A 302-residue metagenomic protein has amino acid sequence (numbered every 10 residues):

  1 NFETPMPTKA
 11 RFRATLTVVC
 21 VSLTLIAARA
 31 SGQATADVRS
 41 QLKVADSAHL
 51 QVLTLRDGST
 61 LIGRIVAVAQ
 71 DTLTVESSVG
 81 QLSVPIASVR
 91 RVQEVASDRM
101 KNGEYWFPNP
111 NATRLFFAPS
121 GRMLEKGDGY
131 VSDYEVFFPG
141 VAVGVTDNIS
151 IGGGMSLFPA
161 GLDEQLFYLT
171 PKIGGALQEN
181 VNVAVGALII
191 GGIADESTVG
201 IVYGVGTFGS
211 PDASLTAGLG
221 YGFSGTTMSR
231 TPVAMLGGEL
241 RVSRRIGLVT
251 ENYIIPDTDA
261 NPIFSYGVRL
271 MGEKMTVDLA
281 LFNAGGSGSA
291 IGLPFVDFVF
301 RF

Functional and structural regions predicted by a protein language model:
N1-P5: Short, Lys/Arg-enriched N-terminal segments with co-localized hydrophobic residues within the first ~10-30 amino acids
P7-T17: Bacterial N-terminal signal peptides that target proteins for export
T15-I26: Bacterial N-terminal signal peptides
V19-C20, A30, A34: Cleavable N-terminal signal peptides
G32-D133, F137: Compositionally biased alpha-helical segments
T74-V75, R91, I151-G153, L248-T250 (+1 more regions): Short hydrophobic/aromatic-rich beta-strand segments that constitute the beta-sheet cores of beta-sandwich/beta-barrel
F137-F158, Q165-V185, V199-A217, R230-R244 (+2 more regions): Feature captures outer-membrane beta-barrel proteins of Gram-negative bacteria and organelles
P159-G161, L177, G191-D195, D212 (+4 more regions): Gram-negative outer-membrane beta-barrel proteins
